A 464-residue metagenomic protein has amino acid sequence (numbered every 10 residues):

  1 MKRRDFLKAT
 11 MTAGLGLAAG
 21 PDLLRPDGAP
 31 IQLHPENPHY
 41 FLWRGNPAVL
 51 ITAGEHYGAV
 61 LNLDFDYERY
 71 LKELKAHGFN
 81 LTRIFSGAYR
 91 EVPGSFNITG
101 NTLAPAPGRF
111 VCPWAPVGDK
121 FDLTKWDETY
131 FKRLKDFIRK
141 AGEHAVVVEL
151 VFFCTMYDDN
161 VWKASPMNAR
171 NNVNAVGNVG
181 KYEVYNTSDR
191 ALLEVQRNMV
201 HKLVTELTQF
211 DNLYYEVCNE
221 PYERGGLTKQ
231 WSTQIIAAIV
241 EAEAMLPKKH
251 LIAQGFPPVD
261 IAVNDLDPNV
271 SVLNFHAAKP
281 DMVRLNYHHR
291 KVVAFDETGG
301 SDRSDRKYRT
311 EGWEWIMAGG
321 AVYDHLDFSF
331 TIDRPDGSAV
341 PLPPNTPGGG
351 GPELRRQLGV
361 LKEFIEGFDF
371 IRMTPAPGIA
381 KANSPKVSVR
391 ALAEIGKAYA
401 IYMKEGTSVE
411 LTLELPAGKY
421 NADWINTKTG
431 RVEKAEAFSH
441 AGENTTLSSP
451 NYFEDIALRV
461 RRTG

Functional and structural regions predicted by a protein language model:
D5-L24: N-terminal export signals
R25-Y40: Short acidic, Pro/Gly- and aromatic-enriched capping/linker segments at domain boundaries
E36-V270: Active-site mouth of glycoside hydrolases
L251-P257, V272-H276, V293, I401-Y402: Short, hydrophobic beta-strand segments that form beta-sheet elements in well-ordered domains
D267-P335: Catalytic-core region of carbohydrate-active enzymes that cleave or remodel glycosidic bonds
Y308-E436, S448-T463: Aromatic- and carboxylate-lined catalytic core of secreted/periplasmic carbohydrate-active enzymes
